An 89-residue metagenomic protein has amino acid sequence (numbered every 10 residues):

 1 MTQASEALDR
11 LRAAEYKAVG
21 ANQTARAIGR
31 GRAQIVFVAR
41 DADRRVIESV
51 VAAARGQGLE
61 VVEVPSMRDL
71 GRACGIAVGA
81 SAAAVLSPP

Functional and structural regions predicted by a protein language model:
M1-A33: Ribosome large-subunit tunnel/peptidyl-transferase-proximal elements
A4, A21, I47, M67 (+1 more regions): A general structural signal for well-ordered alpha-helical segments in protein cores
A14, Q34-I35, G56-E60: Short active-site oxyanion
R32-I35, G79-S81: Short, surface-exposed beta-edge/turn micro-motifs
Q34-D43: Extracellular/luminal Protease-associated
A42-R68: Feature captures the catalytic cores and cofactor-binding loops of soluble hydro-lyases/lyases that act on carboxylate
L59-P89: C-terminal structural segments of small proteins and small subunits
